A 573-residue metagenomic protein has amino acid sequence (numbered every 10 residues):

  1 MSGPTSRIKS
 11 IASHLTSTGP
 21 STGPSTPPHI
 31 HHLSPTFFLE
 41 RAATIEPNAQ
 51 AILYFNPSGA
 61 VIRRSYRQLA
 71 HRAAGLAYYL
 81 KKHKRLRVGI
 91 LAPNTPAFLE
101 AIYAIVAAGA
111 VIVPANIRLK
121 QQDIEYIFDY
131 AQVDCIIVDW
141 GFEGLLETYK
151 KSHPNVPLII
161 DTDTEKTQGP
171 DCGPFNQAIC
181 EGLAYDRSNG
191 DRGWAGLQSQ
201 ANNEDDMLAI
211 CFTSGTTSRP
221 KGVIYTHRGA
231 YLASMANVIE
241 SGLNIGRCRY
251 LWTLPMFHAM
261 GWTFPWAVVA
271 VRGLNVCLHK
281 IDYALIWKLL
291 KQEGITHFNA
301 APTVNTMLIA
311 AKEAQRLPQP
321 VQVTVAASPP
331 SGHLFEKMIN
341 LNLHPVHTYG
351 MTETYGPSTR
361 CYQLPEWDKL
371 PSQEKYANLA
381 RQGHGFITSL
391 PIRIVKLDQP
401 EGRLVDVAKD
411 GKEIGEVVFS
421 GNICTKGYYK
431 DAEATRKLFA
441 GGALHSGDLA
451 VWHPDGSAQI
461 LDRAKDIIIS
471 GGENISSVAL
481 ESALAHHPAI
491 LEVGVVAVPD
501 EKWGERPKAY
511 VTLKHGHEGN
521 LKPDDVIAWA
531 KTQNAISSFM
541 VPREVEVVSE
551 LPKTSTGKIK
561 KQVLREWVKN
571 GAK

Functional and structural regions predicted by a protein language model:
T5, A107-L183, L513-G519: Structural core segment of the AMP-binding/adenylate-forming
P47-Q50, N176-F212, R219, G242-R249: Conserved pre-ATP/AMP-binding loop-to-beta segment of ANL
A51-T95, L99-Y103, K120-E125: Conserved AMP-binding/adenylate-forming core of the ANL superfamily
R63-R67, S199-Q200, L208-L232: Conserved AMP-binding A3 loop
L119, F298, G421, K426-G427 (+4 more regions): AMP-binding/adenylate-forming catalytic core of the ANL superfamily
Y231-R249, F257-H297, A311-K312, L397: Conserved AMP-binding/adenylation subdomain of ANL enzymes
A270, I295-A300, I309-A377, P391: Gly/Ser/Thr-rich phosphate-binding loop
G385, P391-V418, P454-D455, H517-P523 (+1 more regions): Conserved beta-loop-beta connector loops within the AMP-binding
